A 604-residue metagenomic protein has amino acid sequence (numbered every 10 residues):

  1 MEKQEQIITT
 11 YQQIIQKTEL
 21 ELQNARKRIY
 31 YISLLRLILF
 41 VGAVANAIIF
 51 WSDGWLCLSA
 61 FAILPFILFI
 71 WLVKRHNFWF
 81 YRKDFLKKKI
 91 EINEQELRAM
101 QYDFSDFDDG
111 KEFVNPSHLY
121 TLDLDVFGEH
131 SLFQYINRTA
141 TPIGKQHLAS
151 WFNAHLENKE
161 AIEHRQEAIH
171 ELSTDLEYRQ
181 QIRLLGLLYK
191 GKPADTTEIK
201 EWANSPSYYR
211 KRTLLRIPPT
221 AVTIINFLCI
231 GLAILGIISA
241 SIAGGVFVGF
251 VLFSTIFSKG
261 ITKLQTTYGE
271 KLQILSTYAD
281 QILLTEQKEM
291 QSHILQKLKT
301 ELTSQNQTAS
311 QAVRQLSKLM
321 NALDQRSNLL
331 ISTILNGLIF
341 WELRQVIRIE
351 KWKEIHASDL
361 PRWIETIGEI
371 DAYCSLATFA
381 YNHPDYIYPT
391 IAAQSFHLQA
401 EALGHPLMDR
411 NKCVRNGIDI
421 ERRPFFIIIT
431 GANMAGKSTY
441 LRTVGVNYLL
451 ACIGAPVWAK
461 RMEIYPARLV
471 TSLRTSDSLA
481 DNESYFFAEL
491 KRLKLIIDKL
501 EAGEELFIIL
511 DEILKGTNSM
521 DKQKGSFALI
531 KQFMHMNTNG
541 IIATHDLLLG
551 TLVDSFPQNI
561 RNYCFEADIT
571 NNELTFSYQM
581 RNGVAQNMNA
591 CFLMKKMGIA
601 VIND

Functional and structural regions predicted by a protein language model:
M1-A432, T439-L469, K491-R492: Alpha-helical coupling/stalk and coiled-coil linker elements that connect catalytic or binding modules and transmit
L72-V73, F257, L376, N382-D604: ATPase nucleotide-binding head domains, primarily ABC-like/P-loop NTPase cores
